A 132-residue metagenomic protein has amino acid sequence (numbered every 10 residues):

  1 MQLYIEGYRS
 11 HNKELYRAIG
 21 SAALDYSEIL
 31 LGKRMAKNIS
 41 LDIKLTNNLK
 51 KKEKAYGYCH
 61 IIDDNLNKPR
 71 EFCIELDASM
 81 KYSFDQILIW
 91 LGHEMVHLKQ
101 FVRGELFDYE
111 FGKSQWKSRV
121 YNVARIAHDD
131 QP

Functional and structural regions predicted by a protein language model:
M1-S10, L45-L49, D108, W116-A127: Non-catalytic architectural context of zinc metalloproteases
L3, G7-P69: Auxiliary, metal-adjacent structural segments of Zn-dependent hydrolase domains
H11, L15, S79, S83 (+2 more regions): Conserved aromatic-histidine-acidic binding/catalytic patches
A22-A36, I74-W90: Charged, low-complexity, helix/coiled-coil-prone segments
L41-K44, N67-K68, E75-D77, L106-D108 (+1 more regions): Poly-acidic low-complexity segments
K50-D85, L98-V102: Active-site scaffold of zinc-dependent metalloenzymes
D85, I89, F101-Q131: Post-HEXXH active-site segment of zinc metalloproteases
H93, H97: Histidine-centered divalent metal-coordination motifs
